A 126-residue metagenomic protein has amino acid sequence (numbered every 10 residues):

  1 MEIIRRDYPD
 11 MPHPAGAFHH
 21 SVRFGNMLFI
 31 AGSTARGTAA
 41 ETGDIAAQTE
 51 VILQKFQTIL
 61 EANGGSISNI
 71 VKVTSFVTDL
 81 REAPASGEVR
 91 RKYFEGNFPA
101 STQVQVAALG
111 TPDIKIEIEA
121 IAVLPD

Functional and structural regions predicted by a protein language model:
M1-V71, V77-D126: N-terminal presequence-like segments and the immediate start of the first folded domain
